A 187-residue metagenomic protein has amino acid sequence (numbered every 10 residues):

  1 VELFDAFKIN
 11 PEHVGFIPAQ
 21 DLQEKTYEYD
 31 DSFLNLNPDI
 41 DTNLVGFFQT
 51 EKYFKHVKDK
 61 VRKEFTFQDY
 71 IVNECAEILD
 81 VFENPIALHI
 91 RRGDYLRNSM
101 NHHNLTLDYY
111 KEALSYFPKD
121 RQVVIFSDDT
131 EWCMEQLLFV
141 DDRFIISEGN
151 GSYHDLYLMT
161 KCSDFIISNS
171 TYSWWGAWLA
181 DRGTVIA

Functional and structural regions predicted by a protein language model:
E2-K119: Secretory-pathway luminal glycosyltransferase catalytic domains
F117-A187: Donor-binding and catalytic core of enzymes assembling or modifying cell-surface/extracellular glycoconjugates
